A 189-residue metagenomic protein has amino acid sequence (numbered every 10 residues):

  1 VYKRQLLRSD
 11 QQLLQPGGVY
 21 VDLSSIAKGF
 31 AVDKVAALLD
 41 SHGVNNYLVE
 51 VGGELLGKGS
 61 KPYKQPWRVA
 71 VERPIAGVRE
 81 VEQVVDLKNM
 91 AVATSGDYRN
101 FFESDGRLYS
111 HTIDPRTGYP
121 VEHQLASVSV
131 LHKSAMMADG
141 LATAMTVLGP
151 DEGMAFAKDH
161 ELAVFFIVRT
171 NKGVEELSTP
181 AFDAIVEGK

Functional and structural regions predicted by a protein language model:
K3-K189: Mature catalytic core of soluble alpha/beta enzymes
